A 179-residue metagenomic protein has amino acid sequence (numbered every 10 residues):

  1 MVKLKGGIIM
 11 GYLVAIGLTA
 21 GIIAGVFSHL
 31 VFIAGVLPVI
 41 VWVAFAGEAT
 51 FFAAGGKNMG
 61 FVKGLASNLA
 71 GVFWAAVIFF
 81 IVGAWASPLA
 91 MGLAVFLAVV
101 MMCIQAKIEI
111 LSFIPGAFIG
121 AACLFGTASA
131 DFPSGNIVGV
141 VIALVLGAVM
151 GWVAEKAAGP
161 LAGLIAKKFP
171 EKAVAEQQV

Functional and structural regions predicted by a protein language model:
L4-G56, P133-V140, A148-A162, F169 (+1 more regions): Alpha-helical transmembrane segments and their membrane-interface boundaries that form or gate the permeation pathway
A15-F27, A46, V62, A66-I78 (+5 more regions): Hydrophobic faces of alpha-helical transmembrane segments in multi-pass integral membrane proteins
G21, L37-G55, F96-S134: Pore- and pathway-forming membrane helices of multi-pass small-molecule/ion transporters and channels
S28-A44, F79-F96: Structural signature of hydrophobic alpha-helical transmembrane segments
I33, F52-G60, A76-A84, C103-L111 (+2 more regions): Juxtamembrane membrane-interface segments at transmembrane alpha-helix termini
M59-N68, W85-A86, A90, E109-G120 (+2 more regions): A cytosolic-side transmembrane-helix exit/cap motif
L89-A90, A98, M102, A106-K107 (+2 more regions): Amphipathic, soluble alpha/beta structural segments
